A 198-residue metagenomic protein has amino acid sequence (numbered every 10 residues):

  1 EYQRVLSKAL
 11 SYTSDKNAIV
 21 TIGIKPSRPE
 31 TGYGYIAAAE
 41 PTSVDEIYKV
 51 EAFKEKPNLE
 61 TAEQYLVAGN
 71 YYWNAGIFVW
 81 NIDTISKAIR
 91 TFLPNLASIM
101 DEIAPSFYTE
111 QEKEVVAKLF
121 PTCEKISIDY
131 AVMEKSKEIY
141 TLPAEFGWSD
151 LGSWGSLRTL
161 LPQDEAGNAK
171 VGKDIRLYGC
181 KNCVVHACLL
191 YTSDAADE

Functional and structural regions predicted by a protein language model:
Y2-F120, Y140: Conserved core of the sugar-phosphate nucleotidyltransferase
I82-D194, E198: Left-handed beta-helix
